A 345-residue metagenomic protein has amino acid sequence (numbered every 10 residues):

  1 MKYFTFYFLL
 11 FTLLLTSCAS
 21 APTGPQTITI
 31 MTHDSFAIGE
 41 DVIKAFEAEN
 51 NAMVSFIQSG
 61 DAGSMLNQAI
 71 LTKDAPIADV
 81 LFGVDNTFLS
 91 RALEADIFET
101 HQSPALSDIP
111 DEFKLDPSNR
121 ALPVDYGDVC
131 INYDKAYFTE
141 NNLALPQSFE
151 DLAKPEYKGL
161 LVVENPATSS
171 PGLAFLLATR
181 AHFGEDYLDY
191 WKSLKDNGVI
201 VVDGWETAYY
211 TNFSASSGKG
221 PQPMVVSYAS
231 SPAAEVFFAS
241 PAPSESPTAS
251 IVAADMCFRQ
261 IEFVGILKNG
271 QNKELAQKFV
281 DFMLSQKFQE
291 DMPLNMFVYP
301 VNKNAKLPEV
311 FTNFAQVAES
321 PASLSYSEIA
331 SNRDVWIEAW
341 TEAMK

Functional and structural regions predicted by a protein language model:
L14-S17: C-terminal motif of bacterial Sec signal peptides marking the signal peptidase cleavage site
A19-R91, T211, K345: Early extracytoplasmic/lumenal segment of secretory-pathway proteins
M31-D34, P117-V124, Y133-K135, E140-N142 (+3 more regions): Short beta-strand->loop
P76-L81, E99-A136, E150, G159-P166: A structural signal for short loop-to-beta-strand junctions that line the ligand-binding cleft of periplasmic/secreted
N132-Y137, R180, Q260-N272, D291 (+1 more regions): A bilobed periplasmic-binding-protein/Venus flytrap-type ligand-binding module shared by bacterial periplasmic
L177-I251, D255-M256: Ligand-binding pocket segment of bilobal, Venus flytrap-like solute-binding proteins
L267-S323: Mature extracytoplasmic/periplasmic domains
E309-K345: Extracellular/periplasmic bilobal clamshell ligand-binding domains
